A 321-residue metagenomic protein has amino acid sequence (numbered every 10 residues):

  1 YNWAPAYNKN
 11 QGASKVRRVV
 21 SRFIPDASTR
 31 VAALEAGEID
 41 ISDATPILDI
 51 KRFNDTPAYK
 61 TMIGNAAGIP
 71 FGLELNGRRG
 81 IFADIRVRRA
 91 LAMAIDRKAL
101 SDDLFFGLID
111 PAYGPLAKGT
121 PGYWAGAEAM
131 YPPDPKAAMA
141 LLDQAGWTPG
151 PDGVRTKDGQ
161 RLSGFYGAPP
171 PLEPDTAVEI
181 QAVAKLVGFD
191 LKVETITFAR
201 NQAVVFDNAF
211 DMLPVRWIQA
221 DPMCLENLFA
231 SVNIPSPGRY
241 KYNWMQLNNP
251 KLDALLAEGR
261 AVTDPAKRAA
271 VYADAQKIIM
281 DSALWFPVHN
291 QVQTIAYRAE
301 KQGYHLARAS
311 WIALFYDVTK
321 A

Functional and structural regions predicted by a protein language model:
Y1-R17, F53-G68, E74-I85, G122-A140 (+4 more regions): Short, solvent-exposed loop/beta-turn-alpha elements that line the ligand-binding surface or hinge of extracytoplasmic
W3-R52, I63, L172, V178-A182 (+1 more regions): Ligand-site clamp/hinge motif
V20-R79, R86-A90, K98, D102 (+1 more regions): Extracellular/periplasmic solute-recognition and catalytic clefts
I24-T29, A44, I81-R86, A94-I95 (+5 more regions): Soluble non-cytosolic domains of exported or imported proteins
D49-R52, R78, F82-T120, A127-D143 (+1 more regions): Periplasmic-binding protein-like
M130, W147-A220, P265, V292-Q293: Ligand/substrate-recognition segments at binding pockets and active sites
L256, R260, P265-M280: Short amphipathic alpha-helical coiled-coil/interface segments
